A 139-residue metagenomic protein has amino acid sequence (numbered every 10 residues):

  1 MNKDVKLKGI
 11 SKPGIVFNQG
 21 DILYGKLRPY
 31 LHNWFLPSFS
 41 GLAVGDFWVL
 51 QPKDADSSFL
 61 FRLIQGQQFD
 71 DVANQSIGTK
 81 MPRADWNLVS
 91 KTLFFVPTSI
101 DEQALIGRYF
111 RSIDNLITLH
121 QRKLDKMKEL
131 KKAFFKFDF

Functional and structural regions predicted by a protein language model:
M1-F139: Feature detects amphipathic, helix-rich regulatory segments
